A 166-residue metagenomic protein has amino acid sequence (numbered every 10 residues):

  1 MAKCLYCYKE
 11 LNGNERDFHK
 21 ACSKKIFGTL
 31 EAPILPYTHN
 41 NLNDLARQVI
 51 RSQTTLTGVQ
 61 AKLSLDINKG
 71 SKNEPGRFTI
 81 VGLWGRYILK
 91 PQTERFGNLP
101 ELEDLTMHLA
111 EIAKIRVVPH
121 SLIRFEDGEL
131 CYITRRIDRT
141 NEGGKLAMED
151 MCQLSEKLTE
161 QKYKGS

Functional and structural regions predicted by a protein language model:
M1-N43: Regulatory N- and C-terminal appendages and interdomain linkers associated with kinase/kinase-like NTP transferase
A32-I34, Q161-S166: Short secondary-structure transition/capping segments
L42-K164: Conserved ATP-binding subdomain of kinase catalytic cores across diverse folds
